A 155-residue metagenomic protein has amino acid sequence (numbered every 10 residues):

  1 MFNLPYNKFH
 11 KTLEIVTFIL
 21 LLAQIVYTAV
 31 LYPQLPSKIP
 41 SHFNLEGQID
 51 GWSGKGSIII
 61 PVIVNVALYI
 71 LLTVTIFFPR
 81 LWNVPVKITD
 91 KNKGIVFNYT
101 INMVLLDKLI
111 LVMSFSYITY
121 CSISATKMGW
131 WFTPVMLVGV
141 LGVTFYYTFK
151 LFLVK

Functional and structural regions predicted by a protein language model:
P5-L21: Alpha-helical transmembrane segments and their helix-start/interface "positive-inside/aromatic belt" motifs in integral
L13-T17, L71-T75, T100-L111: Select subsegments of transmembrane alpha-helices in polytopic membrane proteins, especially boundary-proximal
T28-I60: Active-site and channel-lining beta-strand-loop segments that bind or position nucleotide-derived/phosphorylated
L31, L68-K87, Y147-V154: Membrane-water interface of transmembrane alpha-helices
Q48-L68, T100-L105: Interfacial helix-start motif at the membrane-water boundary
P79-N102: Cytoplasmic juxtamembrane regions at transmembrane-helix boundaries
L109-M128: Alpha-helical transmembrane segments and their membrane-interface junctions in multi-pass membrane proteins
W131-K155: Terminal transmembrane helical module of multi-pass membrane proteins
